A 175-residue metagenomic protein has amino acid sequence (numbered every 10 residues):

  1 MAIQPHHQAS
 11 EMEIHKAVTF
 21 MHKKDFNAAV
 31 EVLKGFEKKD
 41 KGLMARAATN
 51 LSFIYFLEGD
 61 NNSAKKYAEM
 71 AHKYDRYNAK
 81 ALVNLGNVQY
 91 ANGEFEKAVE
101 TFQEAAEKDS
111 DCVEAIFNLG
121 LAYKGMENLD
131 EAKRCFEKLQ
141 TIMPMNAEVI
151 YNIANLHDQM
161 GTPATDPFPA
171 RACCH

Functional and structural regions predicted by a protein language model:
H7, K41-G42, R76, S110 (+1 more regions): Short coil turns that delineate tetratricopeptide repeat
H22, L57, A91-N92, G125 (+1 more regions): Register position in tetratricopeptide repeats
F36, M70-A71, E104-A105, K138-L139 (+1 more regions): Canonical positions in the second alpha-helix
